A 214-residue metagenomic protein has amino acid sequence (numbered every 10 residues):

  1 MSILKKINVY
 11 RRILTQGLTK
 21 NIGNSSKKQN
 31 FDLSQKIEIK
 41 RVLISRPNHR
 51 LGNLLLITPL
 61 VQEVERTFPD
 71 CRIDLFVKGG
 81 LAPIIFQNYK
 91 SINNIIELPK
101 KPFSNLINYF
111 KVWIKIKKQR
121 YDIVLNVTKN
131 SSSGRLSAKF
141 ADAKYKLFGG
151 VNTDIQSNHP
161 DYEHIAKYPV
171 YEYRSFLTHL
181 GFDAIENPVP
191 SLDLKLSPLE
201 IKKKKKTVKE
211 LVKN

Functional and structural regions predicted by a protein language model:
S2-I39: Positively charged, low-complexity intrinsically disordered leader regions
I3-K6, I96-D193: Conserved nucleotide-diphosphate donor binding/catalytic pocket of glycan-assembly enzymes
Q29-R41, R120, E200-N214: Nucleotide-sugar donor-binding and catalytic loop/hinge architecture of NDP-sugar-dependent glycosyltransferases
L43, R72-L75: A structural signal for isolated positions on well-ordered beta-strands in alpha/beta enzyme cores
R46-L56: A short, glycine/small-residue-rich beta-strand->loop->alpha-helix junction that serves as a flexible
L54-V64, G80-L81: Short amphipathic alpha-helix
L75-L106: Conserved nucleotide-sugar phosphate-binding/catalytic loop shared by glycosyltransferases and other
